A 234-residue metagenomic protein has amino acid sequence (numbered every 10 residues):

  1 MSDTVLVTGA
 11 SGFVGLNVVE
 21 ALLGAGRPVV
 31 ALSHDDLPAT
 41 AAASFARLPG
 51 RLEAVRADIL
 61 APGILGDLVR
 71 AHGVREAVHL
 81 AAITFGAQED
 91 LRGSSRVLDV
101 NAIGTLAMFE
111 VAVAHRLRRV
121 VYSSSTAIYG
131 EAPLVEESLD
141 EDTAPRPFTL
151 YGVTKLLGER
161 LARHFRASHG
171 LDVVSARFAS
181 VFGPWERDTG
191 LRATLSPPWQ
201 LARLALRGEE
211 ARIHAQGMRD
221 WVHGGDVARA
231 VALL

Functional and structural regions predicted by a protein language model:
V5-A25: N-terminal Rossmann NAD(P)H-binding glycine-rich loop of SDR-like oxidoreductase domains
T8, L32, A77-I83, V120-T126 (+2 more regions): SDR active-site strand-loop-helix element
R27-P38: Conserved glycine-rich Rossmann-like NAD(P)H-binding loop of the short-chain dehydrogenase/reductase
R56-V100: NAD(P)H-binding glycine-rich loop region in Rossmannoid oxidoreductase-like domains and their noncatalytic homologs
H79, L106-L150: Conserved Rossmann-fold NAD(P)-dependent oxidoreductase catalytic core, especially the SDR/UDP-sugar
L150, T154-L157: Active-site helix of classical SDR
R163-R219, G224-A228, A232: NAD(P)-dependent short-chain dehydrogenase/reductase
